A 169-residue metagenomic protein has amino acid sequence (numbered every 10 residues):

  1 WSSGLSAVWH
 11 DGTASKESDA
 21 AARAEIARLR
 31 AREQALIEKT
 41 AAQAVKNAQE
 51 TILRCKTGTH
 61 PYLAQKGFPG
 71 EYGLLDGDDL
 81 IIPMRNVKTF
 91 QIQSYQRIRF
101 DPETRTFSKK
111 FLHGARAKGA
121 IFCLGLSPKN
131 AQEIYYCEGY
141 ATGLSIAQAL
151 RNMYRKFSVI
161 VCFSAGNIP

Functional and structural regions predicted by a protein language model:
W1-D11, A42, E71-Y72, D76 (+2 more regions): Class I S-adenosyl-L-methionine
W1-P61: Non-catalytic accessory segments of DNA primases and related replication-initiation nucleases
Q34, A42-E50, D78-I82, K88-Q93: Extended Lys/Arg-rich, glycine-bearing segments that form polyanion-binding/interaction patches within enzyme domains
K56-F68, G77, K88: Serine endopeptidase catalytic core focused on the charge-relay Asp
Y62, G70-L75, Q93, I134: Phosphate-handling catalytic cores of nucleic-acid transaction enzymes
G67, Y72, L150-Y154: Glycine-centered loop/turn motif at secondary-structure junctions
D79-I168: Phosphate-handling DNA/RNA-contact segment within nucleic-acid enzymes
